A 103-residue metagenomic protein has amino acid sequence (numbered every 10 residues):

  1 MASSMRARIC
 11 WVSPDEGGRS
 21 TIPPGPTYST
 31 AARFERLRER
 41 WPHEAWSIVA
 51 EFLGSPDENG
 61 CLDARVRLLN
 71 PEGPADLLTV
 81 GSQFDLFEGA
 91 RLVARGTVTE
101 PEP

Functional and structural regions predicted by a protein language model:
M1-P103: C-terminal effector/interaction modules appended to NTPase cores
